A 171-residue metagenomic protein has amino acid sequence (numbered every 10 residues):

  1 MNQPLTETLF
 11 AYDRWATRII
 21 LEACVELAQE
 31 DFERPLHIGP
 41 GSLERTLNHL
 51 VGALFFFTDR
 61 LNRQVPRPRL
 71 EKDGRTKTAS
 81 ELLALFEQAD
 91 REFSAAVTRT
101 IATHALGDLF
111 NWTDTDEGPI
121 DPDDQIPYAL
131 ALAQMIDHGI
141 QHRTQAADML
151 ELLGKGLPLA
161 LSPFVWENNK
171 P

Functional and structural regions predicted by a protein language model:
E7-E22, E26-K72, D116-P171: Short, contiguous alpha-helical
Q64-G107: Helix-adjacent hinge/juxtasegments
A102-P119: Carboxylate-rich helix-loop segments that flank metal/cofactor sites and access channels in metalloenzymes
